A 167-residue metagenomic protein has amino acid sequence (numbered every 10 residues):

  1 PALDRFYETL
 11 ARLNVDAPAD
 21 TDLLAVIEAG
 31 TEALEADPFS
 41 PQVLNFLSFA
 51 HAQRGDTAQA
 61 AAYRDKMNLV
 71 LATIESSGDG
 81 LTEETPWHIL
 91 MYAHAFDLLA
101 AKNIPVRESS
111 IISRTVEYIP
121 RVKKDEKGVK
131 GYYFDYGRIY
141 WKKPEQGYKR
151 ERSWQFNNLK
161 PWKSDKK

Functional and structural regions predicted by a protein language model:
P1-A25, I74, T82-K167: N-terminal alpha-helical interaction modules that lie
D22, A29-G30, Y63: Alpha-helical solenoid repeat scaffolds, predominantly canonical TPR units
E32-A33, M67: Canonical positions in the second alpha-helix
P41-Q42, L69-E83: Boundary/linker segments of alpha-helical solenoid repeat arrays
A52-E75: TPR/TPR-like (Sel1-like) alpha-helical repeat modules
